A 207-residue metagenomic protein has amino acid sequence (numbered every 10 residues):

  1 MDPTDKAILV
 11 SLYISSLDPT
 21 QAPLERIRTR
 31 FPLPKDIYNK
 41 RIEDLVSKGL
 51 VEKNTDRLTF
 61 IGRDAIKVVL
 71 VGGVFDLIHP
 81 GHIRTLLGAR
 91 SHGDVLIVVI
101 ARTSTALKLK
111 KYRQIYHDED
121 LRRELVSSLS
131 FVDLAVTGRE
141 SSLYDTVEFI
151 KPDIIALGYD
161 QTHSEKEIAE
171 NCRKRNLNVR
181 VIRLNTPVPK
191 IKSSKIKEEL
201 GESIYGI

Functional and structural regions predicted by a protein language model:
M1-I207: Nucleotidyltransferase catalytic core that binds NTPs
